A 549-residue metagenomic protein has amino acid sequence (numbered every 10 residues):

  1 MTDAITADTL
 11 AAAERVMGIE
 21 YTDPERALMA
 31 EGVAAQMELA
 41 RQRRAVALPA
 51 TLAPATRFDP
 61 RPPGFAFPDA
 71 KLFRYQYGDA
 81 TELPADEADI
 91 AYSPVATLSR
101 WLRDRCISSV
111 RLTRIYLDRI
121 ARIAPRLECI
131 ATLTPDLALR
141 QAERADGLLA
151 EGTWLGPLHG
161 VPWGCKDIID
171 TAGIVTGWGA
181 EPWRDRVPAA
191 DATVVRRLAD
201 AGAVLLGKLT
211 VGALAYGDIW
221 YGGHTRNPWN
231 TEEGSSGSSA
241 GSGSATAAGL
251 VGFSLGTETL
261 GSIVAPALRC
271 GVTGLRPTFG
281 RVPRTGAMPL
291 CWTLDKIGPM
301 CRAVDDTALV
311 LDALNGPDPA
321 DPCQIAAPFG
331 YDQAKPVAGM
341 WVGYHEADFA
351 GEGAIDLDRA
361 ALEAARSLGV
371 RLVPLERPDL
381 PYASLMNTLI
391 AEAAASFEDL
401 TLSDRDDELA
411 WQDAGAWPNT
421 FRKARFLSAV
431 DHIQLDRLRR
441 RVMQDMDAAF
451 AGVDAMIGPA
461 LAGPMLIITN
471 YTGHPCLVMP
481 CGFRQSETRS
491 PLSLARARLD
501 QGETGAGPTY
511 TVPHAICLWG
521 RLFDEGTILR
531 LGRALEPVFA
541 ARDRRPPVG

Functional and structural regions predicted by a protein language model:
T9-E25: Mature N-terminal segment immediately following signal peptide/propeptide cleavage in secreted/periplasmic
E20, T97-D104, P182-R186, D295-R302 (+2 more regions): Short, well-ordered beta-strand elements within core beta-sheets of diverse protein domains
Y21-L260, A338, E363, F539: Gly/Ser-rich catalytic/binding loops embedded in alpha/beta enzyme cores
Q76-E87, L158-W178, P336-H345, N387-Q444 (+1 more regions): Short helix-loop capping/hinge segments that flank enzyme active sites or metal/cofactor-binding pockets
Q76-T81, R276-R359, P537-G549: A short helix-breaking turn/cap at a secondary-structure junction
R105, G160, D200, V204-L206 (+2 more regions): Glycine-rich, small-residue loops and helix-cap segments that act as flexible hinges at active-site edges
C106, R111-L117, E143-G147, D332 (+3 more regions): Acyltransferase
A190-L314, H474-G482, V512-C517: Short glycine/serine-rich loop segments
